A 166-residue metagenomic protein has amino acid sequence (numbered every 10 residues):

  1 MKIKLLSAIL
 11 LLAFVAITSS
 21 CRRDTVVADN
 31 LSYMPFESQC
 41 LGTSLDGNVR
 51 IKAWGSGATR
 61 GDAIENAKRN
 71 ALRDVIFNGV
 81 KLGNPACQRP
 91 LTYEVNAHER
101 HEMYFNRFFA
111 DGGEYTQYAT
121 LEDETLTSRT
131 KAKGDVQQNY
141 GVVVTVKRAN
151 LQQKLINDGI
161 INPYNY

Functional and structural regions predicted by a protein language model:
M1-A8: Bacterial N-terminal signal peptides that target proteins for export
K2, S20-C21: Generic N-terminal leader/processing signal
A8-A16: Bacterial N-terminal signal peptides
C21-Y166: Domain-level marker for long, solvent-exposed, non-transmembrane regions
